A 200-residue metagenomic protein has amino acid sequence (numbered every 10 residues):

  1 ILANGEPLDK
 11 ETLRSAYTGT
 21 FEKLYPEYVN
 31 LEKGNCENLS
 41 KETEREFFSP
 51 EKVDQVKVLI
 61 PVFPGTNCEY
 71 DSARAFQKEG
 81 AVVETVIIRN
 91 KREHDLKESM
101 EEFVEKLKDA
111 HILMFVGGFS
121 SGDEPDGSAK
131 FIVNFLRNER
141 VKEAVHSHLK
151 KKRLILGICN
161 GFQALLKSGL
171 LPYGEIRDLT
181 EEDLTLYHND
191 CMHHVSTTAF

Functional and structural regions predicted by a protein language model:
I1, F63-T66, N90, F119-S120: Short, glycine-/Ser/Thr-/acidic-enriched flexible segments
I1-K57, G65, R74: Intein/HINT protein-splicing elements and their conserved insertion hotspots or analogous self-processing inserts
C36-E42, P61, K106, H111-I112: Helix-rich terminal scaffold detector
F48, L59-T66, R74, F135 (+3 more regions): Hydrophobic alpha-helical scaffolding
K57-L59, V82: Residues that mark the start of a beta-strand
N67-Y70, H94: Short N-terminal binding/cap micro-motifs at the start of the first secondary-structure element
A75-E79, V83-G157, F162-E182: Flexible gly/pro-rich beta->alpha loop and the following alpha-helix that scaffold active-site loops
D183-F200: An acidic, glycine-rich "communication" segment
